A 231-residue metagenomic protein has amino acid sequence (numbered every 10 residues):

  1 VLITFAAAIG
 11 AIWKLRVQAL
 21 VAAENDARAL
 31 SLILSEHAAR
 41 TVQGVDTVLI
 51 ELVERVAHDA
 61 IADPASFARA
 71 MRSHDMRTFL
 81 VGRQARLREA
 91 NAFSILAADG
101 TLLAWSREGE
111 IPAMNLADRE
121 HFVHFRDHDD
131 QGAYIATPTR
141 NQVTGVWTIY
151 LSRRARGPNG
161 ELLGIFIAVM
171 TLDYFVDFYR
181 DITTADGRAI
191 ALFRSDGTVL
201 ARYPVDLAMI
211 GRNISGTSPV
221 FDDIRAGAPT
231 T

Functional and structural regions predicted by a protein language model:
I3-S66, A85-E89: Juxtamembrane extracytoplasmic/periplasmic/luminal helical "stalk" adjacent to the first N-terminal
L20, E24, R28, V42 (+6 more regions): Short, structured helix-loop boundary elements
R40, Q84-A92, A98-I182, A189 (+2 more regions): Extracytoplasmic/periplasmic ligand-binding sensor regions of membrane-associated signaling proteins
L52-V56, S73-R107, E120-V123, I190-D206 (+1 more regions): Extracytoplasmic ligand-binding sensor domains of the Cache superfamily
I61-A70, P158-G164: Short, compositionally biased leader-like segments
P64-R69, E108-P112, T184-A185, L207-A208: Short glycine-enriched, charge-decorated loop/helix-capping segments at active-site entrances that position
L207, R212-T231: Extracellular/periplasmic juxtamembrane segments that couple receptor/chemosensory ectodomains to their
